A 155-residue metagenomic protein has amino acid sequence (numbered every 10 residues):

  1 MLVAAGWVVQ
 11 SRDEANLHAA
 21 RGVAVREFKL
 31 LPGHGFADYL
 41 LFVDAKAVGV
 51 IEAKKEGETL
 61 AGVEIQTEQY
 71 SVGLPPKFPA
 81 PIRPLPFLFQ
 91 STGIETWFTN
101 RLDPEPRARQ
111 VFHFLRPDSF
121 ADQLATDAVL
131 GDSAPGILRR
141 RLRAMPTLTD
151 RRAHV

Functional and structural regions predicted by a protein language model:
M1-V155: ATP-dependent helicase/translocase motor core
